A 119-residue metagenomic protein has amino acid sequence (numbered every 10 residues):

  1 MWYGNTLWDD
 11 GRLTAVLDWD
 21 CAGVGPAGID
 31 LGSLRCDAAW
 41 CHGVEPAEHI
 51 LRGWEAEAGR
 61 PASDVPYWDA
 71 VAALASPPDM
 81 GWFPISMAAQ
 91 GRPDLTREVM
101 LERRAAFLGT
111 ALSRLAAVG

Functional and structural regions predicted by a protein language model:
M1-I29: Active-site acidic catalytic loop and adjacent metal/ATP-binding pocket of ATP-dependent phosphoryl transfer enzymes
T6, G11, A70-S76: Short, solvent-exposed coil/turn segments at beta-strand boundaries
D9-T14, A62, T110-G119: Conserved NTP-binding catalytic cores of kinases and kinase-like/nucleotidyltransferase enzymes across multiple kinase
D20-G23, A39, P66: Generic anion/oxyanion-binding catalytic loop in active/binding sites
G28-R60, A72-Q90: Active-site activation/catalytic loop segments of kinase-like enzymes and analogous catalytic loops in related
E45, A56, P78-G119: ATP/Mg2+ or Mg2+-diphosphate-binding catalytic cores that bind nucleotide phosphates or diphosphates via glycine-rich
S63-A70: Active-site-adjacent helix/loop segment of glycosyltransferases that harbors family-specific signature motifs
